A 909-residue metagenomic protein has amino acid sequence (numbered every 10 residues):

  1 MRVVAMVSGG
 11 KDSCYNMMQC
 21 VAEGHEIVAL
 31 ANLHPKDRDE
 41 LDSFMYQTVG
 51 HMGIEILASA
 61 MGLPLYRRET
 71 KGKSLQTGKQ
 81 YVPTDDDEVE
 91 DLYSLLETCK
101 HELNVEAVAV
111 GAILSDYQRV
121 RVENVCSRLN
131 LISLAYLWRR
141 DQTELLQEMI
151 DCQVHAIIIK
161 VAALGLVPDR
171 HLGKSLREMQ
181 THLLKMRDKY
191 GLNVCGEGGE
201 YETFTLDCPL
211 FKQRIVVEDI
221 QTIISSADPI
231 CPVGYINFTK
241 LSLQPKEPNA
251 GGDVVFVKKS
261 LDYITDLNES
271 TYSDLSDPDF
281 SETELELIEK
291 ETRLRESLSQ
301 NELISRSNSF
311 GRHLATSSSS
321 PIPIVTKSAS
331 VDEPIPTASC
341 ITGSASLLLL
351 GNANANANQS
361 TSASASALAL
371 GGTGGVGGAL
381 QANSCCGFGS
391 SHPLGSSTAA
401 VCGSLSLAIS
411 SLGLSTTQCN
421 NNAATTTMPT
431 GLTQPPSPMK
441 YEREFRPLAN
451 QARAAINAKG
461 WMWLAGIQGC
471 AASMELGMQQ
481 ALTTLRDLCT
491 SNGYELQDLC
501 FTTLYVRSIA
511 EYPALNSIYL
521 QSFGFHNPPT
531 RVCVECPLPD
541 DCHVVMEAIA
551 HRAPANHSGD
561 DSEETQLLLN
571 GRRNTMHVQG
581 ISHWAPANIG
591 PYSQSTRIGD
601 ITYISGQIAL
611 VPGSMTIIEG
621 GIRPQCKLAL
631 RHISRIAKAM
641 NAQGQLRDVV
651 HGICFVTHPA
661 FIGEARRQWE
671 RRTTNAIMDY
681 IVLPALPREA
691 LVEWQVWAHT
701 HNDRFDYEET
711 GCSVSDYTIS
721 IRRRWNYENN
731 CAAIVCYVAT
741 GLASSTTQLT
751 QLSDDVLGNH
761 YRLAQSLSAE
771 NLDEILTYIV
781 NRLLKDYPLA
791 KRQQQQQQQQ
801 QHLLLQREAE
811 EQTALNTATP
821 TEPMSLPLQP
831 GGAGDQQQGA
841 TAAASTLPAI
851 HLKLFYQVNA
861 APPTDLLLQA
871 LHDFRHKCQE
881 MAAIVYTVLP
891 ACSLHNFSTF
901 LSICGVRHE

Functional and structural regions predicted by a protein language model:
M1-I158: ATP-dependent adenylation/nucleotidyltransferase module used to activate substrates
M1-R2, E26, R38-E40, S59-L63 (+7 more regions): ATP/NTP-dependent adenylation/nucleotidyl-transfer catalytic domains that generate, transfer, or process NMP-activated
Y15-N16, T77, Q118-R121, P168-D169 (+4 more regions): Short glycine-/acidic-enriched loop or helix-start segments at secondary-structure transitions that form or flank
L33, G111, K160, Y505 (+1 more regions): Conserved residues at the C-terminal ends of beta-strands
L137-W138, I158-V161, D207-L210, A548-A550 (+2 more regions): Short, structured patches in soluble enzyme cores that scaffold and shape functional sites
E291-S317, P321-N352, N383-Q794, Q801-E909: Short, polar/acidic, helix-capping and beta-turn segments at strand->helix junctions that line the mouths
N354-S366, G374-G375, Q795-H802: Compositionally biased, intrinsically disordered low-complexity segments enriched for polar/charged residues
G371-G378, G387-G389: Small-residue-biased low-complexity repeat regions
